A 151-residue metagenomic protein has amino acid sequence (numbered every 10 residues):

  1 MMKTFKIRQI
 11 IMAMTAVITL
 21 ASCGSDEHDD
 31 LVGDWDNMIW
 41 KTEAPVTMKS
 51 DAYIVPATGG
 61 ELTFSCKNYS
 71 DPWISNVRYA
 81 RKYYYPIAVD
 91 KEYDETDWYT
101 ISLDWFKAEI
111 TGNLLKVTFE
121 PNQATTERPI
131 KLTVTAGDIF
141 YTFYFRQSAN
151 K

Functional and structural regions predicted by a protein language model:
M2-I11: Bacterial N-terminal signal peptides that target proteins for export
T19-S22: C-terminal motif of bacterial Sec signal peptides marking the signal peptidase cleavage site
G24-E27: Bacterial signal peptide processing site
D30-Y83: Predominantly extracytoplasmic/ectodomain segments of secreted and cell-surface proteins
V46, T135-T142: Short, exposed coil/turn segments at beta-strand boundaries within extracellular/luminal domains
E61-K116: Surface-exposed binding patches on compact interaction domains or structured appendages
T125-D138: A short beta-strand micro-motif common to beta-rich folds, especially ectodomain repeats
Y144-K151: Short beta-strand edge segments in extracellular beta-sheet folds
